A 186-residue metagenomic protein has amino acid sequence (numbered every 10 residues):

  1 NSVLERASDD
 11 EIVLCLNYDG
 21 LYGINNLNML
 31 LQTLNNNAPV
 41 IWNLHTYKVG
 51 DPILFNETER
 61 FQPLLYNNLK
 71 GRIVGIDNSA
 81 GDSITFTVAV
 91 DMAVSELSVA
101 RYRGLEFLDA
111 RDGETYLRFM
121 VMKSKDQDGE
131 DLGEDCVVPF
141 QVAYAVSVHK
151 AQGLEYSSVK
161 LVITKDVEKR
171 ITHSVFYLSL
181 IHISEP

Functional and structural regions predicted by a protein language model:
L4-P186: Core RecA-like ATPase module of SF1/SF2 helicases and allied nucleic-acid translocases
